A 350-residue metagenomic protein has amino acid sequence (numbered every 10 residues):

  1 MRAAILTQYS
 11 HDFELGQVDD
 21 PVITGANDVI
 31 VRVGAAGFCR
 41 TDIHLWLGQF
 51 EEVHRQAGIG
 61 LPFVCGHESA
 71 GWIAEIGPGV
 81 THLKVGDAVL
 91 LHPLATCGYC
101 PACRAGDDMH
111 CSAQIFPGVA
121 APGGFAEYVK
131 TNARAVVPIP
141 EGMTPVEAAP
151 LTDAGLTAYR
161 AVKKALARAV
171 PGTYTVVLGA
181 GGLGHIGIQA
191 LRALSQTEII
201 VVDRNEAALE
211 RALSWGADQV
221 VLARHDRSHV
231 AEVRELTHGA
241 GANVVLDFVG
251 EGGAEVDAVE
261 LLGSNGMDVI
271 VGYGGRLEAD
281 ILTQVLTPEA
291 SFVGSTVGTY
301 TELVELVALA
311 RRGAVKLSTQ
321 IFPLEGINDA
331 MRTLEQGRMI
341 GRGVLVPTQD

Functional and structural regions predicted by a protein language model:
P21-G37, E51-P101, A135, P140-M143: Glycine-rich beta-strand-centered segment in the early N-terminal region that forms part of a ligand/cofactor-binding
R32, E206, V256-V259, Y300-D350: C-terminal hydrophobic helical "lid"/dimerization subdomain of Rossmann-like NAD(P)H-dependent oxidoreductases
G37, G77, L94, V249-G250 (+2 more regions): Short glycine-/small-residue-rich Rossmann-like dinucleotide-binding loops
T41-W46: Cytochrome P450 core scaffold surrounding the K-helix E-X-X-R motif and the conserved "meander" helix-loop region
G58-P62, H67, C97-L178, L209: NAD(P)H dinucleotide-binding glycine-rich loop of Rossmann-like/cofactor-binding domains, especially the beta1-alpha1
E141-D226, A231-E232: Mid-domain Rossmann-like dinucleotide-binding core that forms the NAD(H)/NADP(H) cofactor-binding site
L166-T173, L209-S291: Glycine-rich cofactor phosphate-binding loops and adjacent beta1-alpha1 units of small-molecule cofactor enzyme domains
N205, G274, G298: Residues in the short beta-alpha loop(s) of Rossmann-like NAD(P)-binding domains
